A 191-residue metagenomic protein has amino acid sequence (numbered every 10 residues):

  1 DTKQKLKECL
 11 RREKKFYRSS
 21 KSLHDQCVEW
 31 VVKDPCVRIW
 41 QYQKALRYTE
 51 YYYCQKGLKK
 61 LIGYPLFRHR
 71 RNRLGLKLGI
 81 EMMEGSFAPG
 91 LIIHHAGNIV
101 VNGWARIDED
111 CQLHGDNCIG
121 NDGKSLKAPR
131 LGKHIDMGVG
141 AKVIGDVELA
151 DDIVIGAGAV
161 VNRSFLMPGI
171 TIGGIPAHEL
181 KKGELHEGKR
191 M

Functional and structural regions predicted by a protein language model:
D1-L78, L185-M191: Terminal amphipathic alpha-helical/low-complexity segments used for targeting or macromolecular assembly
E81: Detector for the N-terminal beta1/A-loop initiation region of ABC nucleotide-binding domains
E84, P89-G90, H94-G103, D108-E109 (+11 more regions): Left-handed beta-helix
